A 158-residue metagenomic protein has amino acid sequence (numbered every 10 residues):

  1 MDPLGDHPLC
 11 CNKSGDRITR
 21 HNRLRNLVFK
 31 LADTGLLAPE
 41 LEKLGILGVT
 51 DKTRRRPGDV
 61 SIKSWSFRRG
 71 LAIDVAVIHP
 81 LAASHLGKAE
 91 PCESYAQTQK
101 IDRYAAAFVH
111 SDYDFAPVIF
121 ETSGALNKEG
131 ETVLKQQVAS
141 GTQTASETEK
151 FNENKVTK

Functional and structural regions predicted by a protein language model:
M1-L24: Short Cys/His-based metal-binding microdomains
M1-P3, L27-S84, Y95-T98, R103-A107 (+1 more regions): Active-site metal-binding core of divalent-cation-utilizing nuclease and nuclease-like domains
G15, G87-Y95: Short, contiguous acidic/charged loop-to-helix segments that flank catalytic cores in large enzymes
R17, D33-A38, S66, H79 (+5 more regions): Short amphipathic alpha-helical interaction elements and helix-loop-helix interfaces that mediate dimerization
T19, R23-L27, Q99, E129: Generic recognition of stable, solvent-exposed alpha-helical segments in well-folded globular domains
L41-L47, Y113-G124: Acidic carboxylate-rich catalytic motifs and surrounding loops in phosphoryl-/glycosyl-chemistry enzymes
F120-K158: Domain-level recognition of nuclease-like catalytic cores that cleave nucleotide substrates
